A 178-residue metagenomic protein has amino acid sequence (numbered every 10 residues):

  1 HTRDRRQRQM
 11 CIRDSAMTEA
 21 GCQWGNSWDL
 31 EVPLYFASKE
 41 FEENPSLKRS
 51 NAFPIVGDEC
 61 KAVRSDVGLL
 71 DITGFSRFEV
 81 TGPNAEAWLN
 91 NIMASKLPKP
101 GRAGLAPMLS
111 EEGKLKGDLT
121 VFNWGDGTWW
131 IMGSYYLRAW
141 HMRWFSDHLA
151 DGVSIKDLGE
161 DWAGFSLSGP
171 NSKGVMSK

Functional and structural regions predicted by a protein language model:
H1-T2: Short, well-ordered junction/capping motifs at the entry into regular secondary structure
R5-Q9, R13-K178: Glycine/proline-enriched, intrinsically flexible loops and inter-domain linkers
